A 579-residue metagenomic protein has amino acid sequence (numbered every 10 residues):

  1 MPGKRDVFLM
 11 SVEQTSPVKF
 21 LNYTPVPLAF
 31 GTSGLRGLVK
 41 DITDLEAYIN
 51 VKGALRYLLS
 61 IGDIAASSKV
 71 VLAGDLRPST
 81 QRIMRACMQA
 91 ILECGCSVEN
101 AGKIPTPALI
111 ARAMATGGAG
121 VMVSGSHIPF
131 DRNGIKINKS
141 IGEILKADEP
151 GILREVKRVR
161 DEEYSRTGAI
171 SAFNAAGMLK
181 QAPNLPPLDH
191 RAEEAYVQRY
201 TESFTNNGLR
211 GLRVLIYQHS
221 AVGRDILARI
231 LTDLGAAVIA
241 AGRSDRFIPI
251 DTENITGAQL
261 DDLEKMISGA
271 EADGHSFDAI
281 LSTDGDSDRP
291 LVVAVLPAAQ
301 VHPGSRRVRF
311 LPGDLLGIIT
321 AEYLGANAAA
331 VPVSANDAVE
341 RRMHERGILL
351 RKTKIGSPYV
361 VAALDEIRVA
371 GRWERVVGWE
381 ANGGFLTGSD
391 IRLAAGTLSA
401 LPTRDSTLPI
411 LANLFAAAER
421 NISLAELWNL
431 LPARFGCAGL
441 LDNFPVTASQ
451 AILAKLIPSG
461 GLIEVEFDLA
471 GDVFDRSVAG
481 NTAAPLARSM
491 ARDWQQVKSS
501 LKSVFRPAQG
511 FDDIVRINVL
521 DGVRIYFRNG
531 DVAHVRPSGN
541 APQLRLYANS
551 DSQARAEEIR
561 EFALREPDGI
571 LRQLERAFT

Functional and structural regions predicted by a protein language model:
G3-I250: Gly/Ser-rich phosphate-binding catalytic loop and adjacent alpha/beta segment that cradle a phosphoryl group at enzyme
Q14-T15, C96-V98, H190-A433: Phosphate-binding chemistry for phosphorylated carbohydrates and sugar-nucleotides
T43-Y48, L145, E149, D314 (+2 more regions): Short, charged, low-complexity patches
A54, C87, Y200, L456 (+1 more regions): Hydrophobic alpha-helical packing residues
A65-S67, I104-T106, L209, G285-S287 (+2 more regions): Short Gly/Ser/Thr- and Asp/Glu-enriched loop/turn motifs at secondary-structure junctions
S79-T80, S220, N336, S552 (+1 more regions): Alpha-helix N-cap/loop-to-helix initiation residues
G125-S126, I319-A321, H534-S538: Short, flexible, solvent-exposed loop/turn segments with mixed acidic/basic and small polar residues
F277-A279, A326-G539, Q543-Y547, Q553-A554 (+2 more regions): Phosphate-binding and adjacent anionic-ligand microenvironments
